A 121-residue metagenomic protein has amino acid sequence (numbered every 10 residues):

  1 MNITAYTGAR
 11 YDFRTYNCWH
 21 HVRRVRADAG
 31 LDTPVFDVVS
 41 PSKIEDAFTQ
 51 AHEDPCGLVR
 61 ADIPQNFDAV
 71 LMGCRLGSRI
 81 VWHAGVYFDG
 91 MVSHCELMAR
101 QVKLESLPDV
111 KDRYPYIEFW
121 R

Functional and structural regions predicted by a protein language model:
M1-T7, E105-R121: Non-catalytic ligand/cofactor/substrate-binding and regulatory segments of enzyme domains
R10, T15, H52, S106-K111: Solvent-exposed, flexible loop/coil residues
R10-A29: Active-site nucleophilic cysteine motif
F13-T15, T33-V38: Surface-exposed patches in mature extracellular/periplasmic domains of secreted proteins
A27-P34, S93: Bacterial peptidoglycan biogenesis and beta-lactam-recognition machinery
F36-Q101, L107: ...with weaker cross-activation on analogous glycine-rich loops/strands in unrelated enzymes
